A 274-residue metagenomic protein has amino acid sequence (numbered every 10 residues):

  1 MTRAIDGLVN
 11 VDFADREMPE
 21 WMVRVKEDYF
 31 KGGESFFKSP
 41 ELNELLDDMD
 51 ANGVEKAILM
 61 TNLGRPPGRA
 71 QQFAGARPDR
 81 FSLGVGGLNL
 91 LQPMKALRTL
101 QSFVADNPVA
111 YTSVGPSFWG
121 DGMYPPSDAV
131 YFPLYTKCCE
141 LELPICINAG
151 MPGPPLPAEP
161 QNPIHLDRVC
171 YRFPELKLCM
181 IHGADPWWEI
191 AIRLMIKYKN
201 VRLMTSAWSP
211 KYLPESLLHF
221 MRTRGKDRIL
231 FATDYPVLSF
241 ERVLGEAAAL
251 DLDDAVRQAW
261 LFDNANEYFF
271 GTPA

Functional and structural regions predicted by a protein language model:
T2-G7, A14-K56, G225-L230, L238-A274: Mid-to-C-terminal alpha-helical segments outside catalytic/metal-binding sites
A4-G7, L59-M60, G84-V85, L178-H182 (+2 more regions): Active-site neighborhood of phospho(di)ester-bond hydrolases with catalytic His/Asp-centered motifs
D12-A14, G64-P66, L90-P93, W119-D121 (+4 more regions): Active-site environment of divalent metal-dependent phosphoester hydrolases
F37-D48, Q92-V104, W188: Short, acidic/polar
E55-K56, G64-G153, P157-P160: Active-site gating/metal-coordination segments in enzymes
L90-K137, H219-F231, Y235-F269: Ligand-binding grooves and catalytic loops that recognize ribose/phosphate and carbohydrate rings, and esterified lipid
A110-Y111, Y124-L230: Catalytic pocket-lining loop regions of alpha/beta-barrel enzymes, especially the amidohydrolase/enolase/GH5 lineages
